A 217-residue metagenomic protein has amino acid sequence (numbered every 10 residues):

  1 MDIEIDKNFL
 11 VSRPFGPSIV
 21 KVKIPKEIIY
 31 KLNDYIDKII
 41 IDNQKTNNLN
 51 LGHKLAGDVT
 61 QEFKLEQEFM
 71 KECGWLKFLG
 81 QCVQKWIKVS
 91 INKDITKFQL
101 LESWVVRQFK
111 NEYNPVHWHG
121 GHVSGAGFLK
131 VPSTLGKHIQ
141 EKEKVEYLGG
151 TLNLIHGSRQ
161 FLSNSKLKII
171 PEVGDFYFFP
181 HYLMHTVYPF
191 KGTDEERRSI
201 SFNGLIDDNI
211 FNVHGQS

Functional and structural regions predicted by a protein language model:
M1-K93, W104, N111-N114: Non-heme Fe(II)/2-oxoglutarate
V22, G127, F202-G204: Preference for bulky hydrophobic residues occupying beta-strand positions in well-ordered beta-sheet regions
P25, P180-Y182: Helix N-cap / beta->alpha transition motif
K97, G192-D194: A short beta-turn/loop motif at secondary-structure boundaries
L101-F178, Y188, E196, I210-G215: Catalytic core of non-heme Fe(II) oxygenases with the double-stranded beta-helix
D194-S201: Charge-biased C-terminal accessory regions appended to nucleic-acid-, cytoskeletal NTPase
S201-S217: Double-stranded beta-helix
